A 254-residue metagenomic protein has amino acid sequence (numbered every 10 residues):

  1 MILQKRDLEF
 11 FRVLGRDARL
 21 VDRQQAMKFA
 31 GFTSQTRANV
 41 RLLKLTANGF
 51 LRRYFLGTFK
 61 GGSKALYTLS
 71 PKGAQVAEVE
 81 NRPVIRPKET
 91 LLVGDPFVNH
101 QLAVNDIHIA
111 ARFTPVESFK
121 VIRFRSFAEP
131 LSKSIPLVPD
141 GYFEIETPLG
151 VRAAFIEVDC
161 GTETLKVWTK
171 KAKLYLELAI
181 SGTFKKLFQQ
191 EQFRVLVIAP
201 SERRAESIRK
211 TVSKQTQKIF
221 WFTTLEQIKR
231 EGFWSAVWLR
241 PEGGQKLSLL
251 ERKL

Functional and structural regions predicted by a protein language model:
M1-L91: Nuclease-adjacent, charged terminal/linker segments that flank catalytic cores
F11-L14, R23, T162-K170, I180-L254: Non-catalytic C-terminal interaction segments of nucleic acid-processing enzymes
Y54-L56, P96-N99, I109-A154, E163-K173: Active-site metal-binding core of divalent-cation-utilizing nuclease and nuclease-like domains
V76-E78, N105, R112: Non-catalytic substrate-recognition and accessory regions of acyl/acetyltransferase enzymes
E89-N105: A short, highly charged nucleic-acid-interacting micro-segment common to nuclease and nuclease-linked defense proteins
